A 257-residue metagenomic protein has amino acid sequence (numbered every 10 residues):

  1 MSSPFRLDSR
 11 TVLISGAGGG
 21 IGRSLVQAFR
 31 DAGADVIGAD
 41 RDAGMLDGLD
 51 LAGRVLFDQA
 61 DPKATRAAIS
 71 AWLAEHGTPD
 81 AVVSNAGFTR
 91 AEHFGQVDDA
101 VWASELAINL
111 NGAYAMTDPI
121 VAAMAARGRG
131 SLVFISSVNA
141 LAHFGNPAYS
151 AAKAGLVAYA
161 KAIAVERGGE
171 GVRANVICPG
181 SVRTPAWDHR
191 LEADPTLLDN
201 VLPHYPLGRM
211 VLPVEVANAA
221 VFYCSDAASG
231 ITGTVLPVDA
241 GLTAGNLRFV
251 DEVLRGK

Functional and structural regions predicted by a protein language model:
S2-S3, T232-K257: Short C-terminal tail/terminal secondary-structure segment of NAD(P)H-dependent dehydrogenase/reductase domains
G18-G19: Conserved glycine-rich cofactor-binding loop
H93-F94, D98-L106, V201: Substrate-binding pocket helix/loop in short-chain dehydrogenase/reductase
T117, A152, A160: Active-site helix of classical SDR
A122, V165-G169, S229: Alpha-helical segment proximal to the catalytic Tyr-Lys
S137: Residue(s) in the substrate-gating loop at a strand-loop-helix junction that position the organic substrate next
R209-V238, T243: C-terminal substrate-recognition "lid" of short-chain dehydrogenase/reductases
